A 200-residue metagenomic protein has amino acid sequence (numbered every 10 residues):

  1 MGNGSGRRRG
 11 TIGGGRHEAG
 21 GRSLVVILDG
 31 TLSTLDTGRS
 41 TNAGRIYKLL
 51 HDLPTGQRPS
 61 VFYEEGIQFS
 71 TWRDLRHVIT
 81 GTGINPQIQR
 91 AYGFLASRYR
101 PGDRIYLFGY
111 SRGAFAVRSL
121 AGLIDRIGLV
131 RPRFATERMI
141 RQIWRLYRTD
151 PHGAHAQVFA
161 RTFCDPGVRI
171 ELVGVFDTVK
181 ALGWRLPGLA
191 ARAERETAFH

Functional and structural regions predicted by a protein language model:
G2-H200: Alpha-helical segment proximal to the catalytic Tyr-Lys
